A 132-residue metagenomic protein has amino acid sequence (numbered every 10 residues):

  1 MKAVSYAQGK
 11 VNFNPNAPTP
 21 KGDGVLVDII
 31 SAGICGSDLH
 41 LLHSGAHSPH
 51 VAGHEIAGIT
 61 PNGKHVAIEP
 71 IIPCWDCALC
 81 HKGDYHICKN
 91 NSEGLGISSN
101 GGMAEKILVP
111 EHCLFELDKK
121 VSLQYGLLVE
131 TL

Functional and structural regions predicted by a protein language model:
K2-V4, V66, I107: Well-ordered beta-strand positions enriched in small/hydrophobic/aromatic, beta-favoring residues
A3-P20, G33-I59, K82-N100: N-terminal glycine-rich cofactor-binding segment
P18-A32, L42-H81, C113, D118-V121: Glycine-rich beta-strand-centered segment in the early N-terminal region that forms part of a ligand/cofactor-binding
C74-L132: NAD(P)H dinucleotide-binding glycine-rich loop of Rossmann-like/cofactor-binding domains, especially the beta1-alpha1
